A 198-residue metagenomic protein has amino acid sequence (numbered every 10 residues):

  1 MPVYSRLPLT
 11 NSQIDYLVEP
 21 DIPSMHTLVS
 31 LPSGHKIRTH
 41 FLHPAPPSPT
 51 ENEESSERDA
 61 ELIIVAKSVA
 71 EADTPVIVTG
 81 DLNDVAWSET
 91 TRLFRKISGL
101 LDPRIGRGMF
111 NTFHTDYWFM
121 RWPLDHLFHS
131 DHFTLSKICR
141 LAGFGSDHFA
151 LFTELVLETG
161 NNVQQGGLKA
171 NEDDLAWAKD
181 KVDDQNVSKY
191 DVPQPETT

Functional and structural regions predicted by a protein language model:
M1-T197: Soluble catalytic domains of enzymes that build or remodel membrane lipids, polysaccharides, and related
